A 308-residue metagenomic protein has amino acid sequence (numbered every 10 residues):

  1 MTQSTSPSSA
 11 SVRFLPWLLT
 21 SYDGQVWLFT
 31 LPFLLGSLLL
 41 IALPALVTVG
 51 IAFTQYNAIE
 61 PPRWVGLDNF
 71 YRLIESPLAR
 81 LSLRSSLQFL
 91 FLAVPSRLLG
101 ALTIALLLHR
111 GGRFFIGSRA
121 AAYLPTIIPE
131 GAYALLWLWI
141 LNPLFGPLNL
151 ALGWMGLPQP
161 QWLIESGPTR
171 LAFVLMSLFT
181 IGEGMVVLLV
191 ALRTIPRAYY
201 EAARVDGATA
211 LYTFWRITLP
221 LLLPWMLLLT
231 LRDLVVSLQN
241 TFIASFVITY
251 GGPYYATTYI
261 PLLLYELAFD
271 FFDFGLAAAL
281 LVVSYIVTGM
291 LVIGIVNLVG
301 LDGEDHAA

Functional and structural regions predicted by a protein language model:
M1-T20: Short, Lys/Arg-rich, polar N-terminal cytosolic tail immediately upstream of the first transmembrane signal-anchor
Y22-A308: A structural signal for multi-pass alpha-helical bundles of membrane permease subunits that mediate small-molecule
